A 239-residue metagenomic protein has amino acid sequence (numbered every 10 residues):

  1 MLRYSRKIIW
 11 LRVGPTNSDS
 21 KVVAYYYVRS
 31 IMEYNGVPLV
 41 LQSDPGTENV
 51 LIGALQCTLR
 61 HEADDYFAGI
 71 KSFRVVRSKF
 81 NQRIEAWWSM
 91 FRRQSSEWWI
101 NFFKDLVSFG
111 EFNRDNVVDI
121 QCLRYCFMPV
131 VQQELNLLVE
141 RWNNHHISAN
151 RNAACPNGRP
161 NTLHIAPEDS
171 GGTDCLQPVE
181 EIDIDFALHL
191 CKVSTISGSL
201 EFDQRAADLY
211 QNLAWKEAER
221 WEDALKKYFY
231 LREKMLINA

Functional and structural regions predicted by a protein language model:
L2-N143, I147-N152, Q211-A239: RNase H-like DDE/DDD metal-dependent nuclease/strand-transfer catalytic core used by mobile genetic elements
H146-A239: Protein C-terminal end segments and domain termini
